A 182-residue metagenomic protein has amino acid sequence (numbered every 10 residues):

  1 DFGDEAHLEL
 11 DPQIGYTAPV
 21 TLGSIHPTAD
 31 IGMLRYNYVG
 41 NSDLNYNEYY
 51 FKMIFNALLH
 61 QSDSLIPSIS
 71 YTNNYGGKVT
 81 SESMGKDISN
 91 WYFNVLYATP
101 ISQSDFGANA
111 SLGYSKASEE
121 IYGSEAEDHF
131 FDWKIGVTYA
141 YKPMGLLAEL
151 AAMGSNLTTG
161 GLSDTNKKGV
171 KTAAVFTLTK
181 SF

Functional and structural regions predicted by a protein language model:
D1, A18, M33-V39, F55-A57 (+6 more regions): Transmembrane beta-strands of outer-membrane beta-barrel pores
D1-E5, Y38-S42, G77-K86, E120-A126 (+1 more regions): Outer-membrane beta-barrel domain signature
F2-D4, P19-T28, N41-D43, A57-S64 (+2 more regions): Short loop/turn motifs that connect adjacent beta-strands in outer-membrane beta-barrel proteins
A6-L10, P27, D43-Y49, D87-F93 (+2 more regions): Residues that define the transmembrane beta-barrel architecture of outer-membrane proteins
L10-I54: Hydrophobic alpha-helical segments and helix pairs
P12, P27-G32, Y49, D63-I69 (+5 more regions): Transmembrane beta-strands of outer-membrane beta-barrel proteins
Y46-S124: Detector for outer-membrane/organellar transmembrane beta-barrel domains, recognizing the amphipathic beta-strand
I135, Y139-Y141, K168-F182: Outer-membrane beta-barrel "beta-signal"
